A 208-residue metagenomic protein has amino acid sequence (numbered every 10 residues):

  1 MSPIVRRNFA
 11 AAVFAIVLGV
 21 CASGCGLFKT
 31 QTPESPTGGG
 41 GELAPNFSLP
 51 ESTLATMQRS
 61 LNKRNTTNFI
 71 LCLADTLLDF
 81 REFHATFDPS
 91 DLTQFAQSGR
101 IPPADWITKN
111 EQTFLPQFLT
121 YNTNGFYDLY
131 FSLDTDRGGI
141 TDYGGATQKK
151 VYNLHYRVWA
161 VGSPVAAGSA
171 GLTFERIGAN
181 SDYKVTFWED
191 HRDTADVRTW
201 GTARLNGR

Functional and structural regions predicted by a protein language model:
S2-F14: Bacterial N-terminal signal peptides that target proteins for export
V20-G24: C-terminal motif of bacterial Sec signal peptides marking the signal peptidase cleavage site
C25-K63, L71: Short, low-complexity N-terminal intrinsically disordered segments enriched in polar/charged residues
G26-E42, K149-R208: Short beta-strand edge/turn micro-motifs at domain boundaries
Q31-G41, E51-L54, R81-R100: Acidic/histidine-rich, surface-exposed loop or edge segments in extracytoplasmic proteins
R59-N62, A74-L78, P116-N124: Sec-exported extracytoplasmic/periplasmic mature domains
N65-S90: Short, well-ordered alpha-helical segments enriched in acidic and aromatic residues
L92-V165: Surface-exposed, charged secondary-structure patches
